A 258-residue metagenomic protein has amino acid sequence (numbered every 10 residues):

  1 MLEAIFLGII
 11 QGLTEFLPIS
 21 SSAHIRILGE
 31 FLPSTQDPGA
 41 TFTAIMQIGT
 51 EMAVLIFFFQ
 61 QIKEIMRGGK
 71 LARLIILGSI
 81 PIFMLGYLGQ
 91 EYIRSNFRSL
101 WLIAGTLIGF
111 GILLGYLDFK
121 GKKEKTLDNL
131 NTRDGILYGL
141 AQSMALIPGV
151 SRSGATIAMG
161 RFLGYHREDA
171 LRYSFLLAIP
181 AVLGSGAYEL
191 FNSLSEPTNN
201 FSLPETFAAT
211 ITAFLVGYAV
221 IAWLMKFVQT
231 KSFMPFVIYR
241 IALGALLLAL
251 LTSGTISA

Functional and structural regions predicted by a protein language model:
M1-A258: Multi-pass membrane proteins that catalyze or facilitate reactions on polyprenyl-/lipid-phosphate substrates and their
